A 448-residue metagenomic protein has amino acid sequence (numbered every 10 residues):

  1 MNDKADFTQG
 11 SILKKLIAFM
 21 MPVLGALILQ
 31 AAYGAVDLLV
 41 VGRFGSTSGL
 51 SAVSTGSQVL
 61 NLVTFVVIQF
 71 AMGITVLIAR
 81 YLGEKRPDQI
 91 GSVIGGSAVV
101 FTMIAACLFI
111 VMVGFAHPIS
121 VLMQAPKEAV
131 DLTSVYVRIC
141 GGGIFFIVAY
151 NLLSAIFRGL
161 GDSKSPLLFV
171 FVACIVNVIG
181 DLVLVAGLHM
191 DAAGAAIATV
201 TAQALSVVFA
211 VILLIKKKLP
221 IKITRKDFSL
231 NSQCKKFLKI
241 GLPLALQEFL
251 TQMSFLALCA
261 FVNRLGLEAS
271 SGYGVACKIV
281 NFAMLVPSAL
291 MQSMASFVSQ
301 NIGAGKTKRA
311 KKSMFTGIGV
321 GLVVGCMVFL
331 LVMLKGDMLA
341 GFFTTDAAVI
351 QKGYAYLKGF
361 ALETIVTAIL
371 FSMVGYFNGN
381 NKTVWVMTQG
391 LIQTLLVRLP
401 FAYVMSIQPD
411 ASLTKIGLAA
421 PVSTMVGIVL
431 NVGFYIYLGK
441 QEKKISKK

Functional and structural regions predicted by a protein language model:
M1-M20, I78-G143, G187-L242, V298-E363 (+1 more regions): Short alpha-helical transmembrane segments in multi-pass integral membrane proteins
F7-L39, R43-F44, Q58-G73, L77 (+7 more regions): N-terminal transmembrane alpha-helices
A18, V41-N61, E128-L132, A192-A193 (+6 more regions): Interfacial/gating helices of multi-pass transporter permease domains
A18-D37, I139, A173, A202-S206 (+4 more regions): Transmembrane helical elements of multi-pass membrane transporters/channels
I28, A32-S51, S120-K127, V183-M190 (+4 more regions): Helix-terminus/linker motif at the lipid-water interface of multi-pass membrane proteins
L50-I110, I147-P166, G272-L330, L334-G336 (+1 more regions): Small-residue-rich hydrophobic transmembrane alpha-helices
L62-F65, N177-D181, S206-V211, F282-L285 (+3 more regions): Hydrophobic transmembrane alpha-helices of multi-pass small-molecule transporters
A71, I139-R158, P166-C174, A195-V208 (+5 more regions): Short runs within selected transmembrane alpha-helices of multi-pass transporters and secretion channels
